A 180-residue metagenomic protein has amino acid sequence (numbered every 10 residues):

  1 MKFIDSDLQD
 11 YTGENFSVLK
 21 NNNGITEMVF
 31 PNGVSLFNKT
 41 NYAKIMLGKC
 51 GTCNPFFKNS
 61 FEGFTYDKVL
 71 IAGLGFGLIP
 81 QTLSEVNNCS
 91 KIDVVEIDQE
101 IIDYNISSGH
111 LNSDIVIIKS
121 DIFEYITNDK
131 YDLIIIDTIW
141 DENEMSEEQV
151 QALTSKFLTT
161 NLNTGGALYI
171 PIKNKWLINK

Functional and structural regions predicted by a protein language model:
M1-G51: Rossmann-like AdoMet
K2-D10, N21, G51-K180: The AdoMet/dcAdoMet-binding core of the Class I SAM-like
